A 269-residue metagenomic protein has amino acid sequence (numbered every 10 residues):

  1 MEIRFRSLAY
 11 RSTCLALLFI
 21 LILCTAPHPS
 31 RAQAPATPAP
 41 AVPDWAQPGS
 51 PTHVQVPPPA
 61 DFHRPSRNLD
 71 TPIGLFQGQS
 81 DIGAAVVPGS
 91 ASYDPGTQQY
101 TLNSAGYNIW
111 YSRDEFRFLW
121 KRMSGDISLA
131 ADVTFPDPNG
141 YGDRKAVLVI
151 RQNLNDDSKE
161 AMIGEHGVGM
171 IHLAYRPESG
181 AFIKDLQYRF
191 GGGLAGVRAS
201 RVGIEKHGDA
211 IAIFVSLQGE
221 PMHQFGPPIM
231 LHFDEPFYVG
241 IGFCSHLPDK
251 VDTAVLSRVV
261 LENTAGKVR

Functional and structural regions predicted by a protein language model:
M1, L18-I20, I204: Generic N-terminal leader/processing signal
M1-Y10: N-terminal secretory signal peptides that target proteins for export/translocation
R4, L21-L23, G83: Residues marking helix boundaries in flexible regions
T13-T25: Bacterial N-terminal signal peptides
T25-A36: Signal peptide processing junction and immediate N-terminal pro/mature segment of secreted/exported proteins
P35-R269: Extracellular glycan-recognition regions
